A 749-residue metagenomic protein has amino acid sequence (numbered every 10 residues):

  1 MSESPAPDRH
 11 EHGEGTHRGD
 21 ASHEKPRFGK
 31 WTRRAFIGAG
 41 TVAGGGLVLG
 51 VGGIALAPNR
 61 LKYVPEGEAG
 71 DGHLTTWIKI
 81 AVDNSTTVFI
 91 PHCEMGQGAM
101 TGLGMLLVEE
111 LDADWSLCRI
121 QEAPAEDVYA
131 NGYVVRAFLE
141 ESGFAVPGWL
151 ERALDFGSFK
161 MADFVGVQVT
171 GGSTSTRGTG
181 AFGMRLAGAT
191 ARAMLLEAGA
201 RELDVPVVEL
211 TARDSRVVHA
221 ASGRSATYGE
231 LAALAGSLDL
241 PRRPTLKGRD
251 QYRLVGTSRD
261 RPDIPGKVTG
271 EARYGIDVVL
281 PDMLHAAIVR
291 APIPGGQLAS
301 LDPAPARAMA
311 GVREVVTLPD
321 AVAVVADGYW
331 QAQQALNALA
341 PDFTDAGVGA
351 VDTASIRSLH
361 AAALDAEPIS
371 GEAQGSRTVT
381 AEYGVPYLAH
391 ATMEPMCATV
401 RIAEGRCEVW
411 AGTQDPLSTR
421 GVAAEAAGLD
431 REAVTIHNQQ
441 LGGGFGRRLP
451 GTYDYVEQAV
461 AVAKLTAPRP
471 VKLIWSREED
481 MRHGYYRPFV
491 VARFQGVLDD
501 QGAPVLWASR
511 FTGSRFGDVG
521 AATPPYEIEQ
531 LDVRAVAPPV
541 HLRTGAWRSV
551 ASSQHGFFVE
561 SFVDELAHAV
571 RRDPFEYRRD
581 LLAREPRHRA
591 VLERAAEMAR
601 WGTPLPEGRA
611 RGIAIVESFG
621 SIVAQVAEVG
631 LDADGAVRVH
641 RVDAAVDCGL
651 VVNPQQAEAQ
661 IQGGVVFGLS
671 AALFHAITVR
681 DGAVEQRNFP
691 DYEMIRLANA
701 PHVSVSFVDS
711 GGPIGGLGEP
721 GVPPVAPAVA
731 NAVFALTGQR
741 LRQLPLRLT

Functional and structural regions predicted by a protein language model:
S2-V646, N688, V729, F734-Q743: Structural alpha/beta core scaffold segments of enzyme domains
V550, V563, V708-G721: Amphipathic, heptad-repeat alpha-helical segments used for oligomerization and assembly
G649-N653: Cytochrome P450 core scaffold surrounding the K-helix E-X-X-R motif and the conserved "meander" helix-loop region
P654-A657, V679-I695, G715-G718: Hydrophobic alpha-helical bundle architecture
V665-V666, P720-V729: Conserved phosphate/anionic-ligand binding catalytic regions in large, soluble enzymes, centered on
R696-P713: Generic long, charged, amphipathic alpha-helical segments
